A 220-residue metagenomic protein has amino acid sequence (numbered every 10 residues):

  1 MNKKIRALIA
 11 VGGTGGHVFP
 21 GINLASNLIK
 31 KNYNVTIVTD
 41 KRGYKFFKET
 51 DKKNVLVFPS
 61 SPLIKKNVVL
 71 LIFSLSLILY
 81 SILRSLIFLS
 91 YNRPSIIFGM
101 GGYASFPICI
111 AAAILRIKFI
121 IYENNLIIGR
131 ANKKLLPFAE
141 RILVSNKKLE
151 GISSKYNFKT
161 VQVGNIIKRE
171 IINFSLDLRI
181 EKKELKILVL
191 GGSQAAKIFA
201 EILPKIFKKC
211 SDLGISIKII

Functional and structural regions predicted by a protein language model:
K3, N34, K53-N54, A113-F174: Active-site-proximal region of nucleotide-activated glycan assembly enzymes, centered on histidine/acidic-rich loops
R6-G12, I29-S74, V163: Conserved nucleotide-sugar phosphate-binding/catalytic loop shared by glycosyltransferases and other
I9-I22, K197: A short, glycine/small-residue-rich beta-strand->loop->alpha-helix junction that serves as a flexible
A25, I29, A113, L136 (+1 more regions): Gly/Ala-rich phosphate-binding loop of Rossmann-like dinucleotide-binding domains, activating on the conserved
V38, G43-D51, S175-I220: Donor-nucleotide binding loops and adjacent catalytic segments primarily of GT-B fold Leloir glycosyltransferases
R42-F46, P94-L115: An aromatic- and histidine-rich active-site surface loop
N67-I96, I114: An amphipathic, basic-hydrophobic alpha-helix
